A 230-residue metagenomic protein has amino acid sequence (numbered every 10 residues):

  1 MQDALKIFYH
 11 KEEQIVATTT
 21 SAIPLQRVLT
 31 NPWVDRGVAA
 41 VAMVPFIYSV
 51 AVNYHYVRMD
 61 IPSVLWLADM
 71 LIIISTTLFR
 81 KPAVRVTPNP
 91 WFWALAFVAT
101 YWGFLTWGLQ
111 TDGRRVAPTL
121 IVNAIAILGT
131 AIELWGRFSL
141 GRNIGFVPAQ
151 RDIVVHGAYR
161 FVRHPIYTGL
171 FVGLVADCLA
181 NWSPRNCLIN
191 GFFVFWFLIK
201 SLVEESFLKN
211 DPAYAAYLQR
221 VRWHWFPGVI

Functional and structural regions predicted by a protein language model:
Q2-V147, A176-I230: Membrane-anchoring alpha-helices and their flanking helix-loop junctions
V147-G169: Active-site-proximal inter-transmembrane loops
V172: Short, flexible helix/strand-to-coil boundary loops that buttress conserved ligand/catalytic motifs in alpha/beta
